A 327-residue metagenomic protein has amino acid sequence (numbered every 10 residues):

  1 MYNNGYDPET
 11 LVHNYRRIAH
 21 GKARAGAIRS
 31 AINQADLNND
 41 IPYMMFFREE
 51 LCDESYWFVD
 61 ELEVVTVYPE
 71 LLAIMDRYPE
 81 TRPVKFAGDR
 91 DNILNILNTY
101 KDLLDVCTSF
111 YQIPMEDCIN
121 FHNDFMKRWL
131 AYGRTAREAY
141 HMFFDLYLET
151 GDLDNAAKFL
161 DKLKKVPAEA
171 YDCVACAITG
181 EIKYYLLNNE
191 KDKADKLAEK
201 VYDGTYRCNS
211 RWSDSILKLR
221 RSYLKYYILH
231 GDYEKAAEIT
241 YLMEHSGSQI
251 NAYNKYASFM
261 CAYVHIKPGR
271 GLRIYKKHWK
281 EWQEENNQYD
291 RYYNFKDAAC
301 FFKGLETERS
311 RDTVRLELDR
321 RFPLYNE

Functional and structural regions predicted by a protein language model:
Y2, I18, N33-D40, L72-V84 (+6 more regions): Solenoid-like repeat scaffolds
Y2-L37: Charged, amphipathic alpha-helical stretches
Y2-N14, D40-W57, P83-S109, Y132-D145 (+3 more regions): Amphipathic alpha-helical repeat scaffolds of TPR domains
N14-R17, Q34, E54, V106 (+5 more regions): Residue-level signature for tetratricopeptide repeat
R17-S30, V59-P79, T108-D124, Y147-K162 (+3 more regions): Helix-turn-helix repeat elements of alpha-solenoid scaffolds
W129-E149, L153-Y226, H245, N254 (+1 more regions): Conserved binding/catalytic microenvironments
D214-R221, I250-V264, E285-K303: Amphipathic alpha-helical protein-interaction segments enriched in hydrophobic
K280-E327: C-terminal non-catalytic interaction modules
